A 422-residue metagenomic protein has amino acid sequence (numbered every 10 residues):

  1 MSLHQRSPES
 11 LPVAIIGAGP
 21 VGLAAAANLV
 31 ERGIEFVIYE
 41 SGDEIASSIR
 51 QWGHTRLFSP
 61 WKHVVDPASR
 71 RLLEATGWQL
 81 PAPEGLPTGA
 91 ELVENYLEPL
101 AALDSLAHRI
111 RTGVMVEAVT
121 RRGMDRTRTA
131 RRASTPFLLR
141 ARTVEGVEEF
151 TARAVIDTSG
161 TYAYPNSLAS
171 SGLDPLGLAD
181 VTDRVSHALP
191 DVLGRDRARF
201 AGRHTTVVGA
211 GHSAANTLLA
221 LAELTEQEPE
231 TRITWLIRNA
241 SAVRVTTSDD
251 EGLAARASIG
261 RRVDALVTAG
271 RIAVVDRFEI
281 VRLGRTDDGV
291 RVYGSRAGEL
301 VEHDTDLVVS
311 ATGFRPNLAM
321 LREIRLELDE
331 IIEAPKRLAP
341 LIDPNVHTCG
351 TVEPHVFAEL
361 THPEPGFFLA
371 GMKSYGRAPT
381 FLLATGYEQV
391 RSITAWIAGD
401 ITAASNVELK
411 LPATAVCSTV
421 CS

Functional and structural regions predicted by a protein language model:
S2, A311, R315, L321 (+1 more regions): C-terminal, flexible cofactor-proximal segment of oxidoreductases
S2-R6, G89, D157-Q227, I233 (+2 more regions): Glycine-rich dinucleotide-binding loop and its adjacent helix/turn
L11-I38, G211-L224: N-terminal Rossmann-like FAD-binding beta1-loop-alpha1 element of flavoenzymes
P12, E35, H204, P229-R232 (+1 more regions): Residues at the starts of beta-strands that form the adenosine-phosphate
V21, E44, Y162, S213 (+1 more regions): Conserved Rossmann-like nucleotide-cofactor binding loop
G42-Y96, A188-G194, W235-A254, P365: Glycine-rich active-site loop/strand segments that organize a redox cofactor
Q79-A154, T158-Y164, V281-V292, L307: Feature captures the FAD/FMN-dependent oxidoreductase FAD-binding
A118, A222-E330, A395, I401-A413: A Rossmann-like FAD-binding core segment of flavoenzymes
